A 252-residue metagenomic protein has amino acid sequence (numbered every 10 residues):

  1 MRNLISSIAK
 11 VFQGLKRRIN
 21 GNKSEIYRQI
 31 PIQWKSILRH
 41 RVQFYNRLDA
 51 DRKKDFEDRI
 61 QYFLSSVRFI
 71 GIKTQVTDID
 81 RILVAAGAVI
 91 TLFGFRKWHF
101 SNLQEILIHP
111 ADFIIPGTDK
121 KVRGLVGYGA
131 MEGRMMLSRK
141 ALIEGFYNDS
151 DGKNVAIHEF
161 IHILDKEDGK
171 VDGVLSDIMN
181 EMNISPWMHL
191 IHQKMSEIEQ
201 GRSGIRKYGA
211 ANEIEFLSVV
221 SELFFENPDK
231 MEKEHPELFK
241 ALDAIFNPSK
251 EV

Functional and structural regions predicted by a protein language model:
R2-R17: Short hydrophobic helices that act as membrane-entry/anchoring signals
G14-A130, L238-E251: A metal-dependent hydrolase signature that marks the N-terminal structural subdomain at the beginning of catalytic folds
S24, V42-N46, I70-T74, F146-N154 (+2 more regions): Short, charged/polar micro-motifs that form catalytic or ligand-binding hotspots
D49, D151-D168, S218: Active-site recognition of the HExxH zinc-binding catalytic motif
L64, L83-W98, A111-S150, K170-V252: Metalloprotease/metallohydrolase-associated module, dominated by Zn2+-dependent proteases
Q104-I106, G133-M135, K153: Generic beta-strand structural signal
